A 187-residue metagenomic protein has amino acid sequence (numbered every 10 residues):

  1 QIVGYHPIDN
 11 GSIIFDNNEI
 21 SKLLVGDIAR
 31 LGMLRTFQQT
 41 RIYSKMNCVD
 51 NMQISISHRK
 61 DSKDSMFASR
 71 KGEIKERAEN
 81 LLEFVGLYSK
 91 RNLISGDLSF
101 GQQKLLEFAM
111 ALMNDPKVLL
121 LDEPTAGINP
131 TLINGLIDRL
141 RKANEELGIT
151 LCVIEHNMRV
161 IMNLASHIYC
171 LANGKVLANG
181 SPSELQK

Functional and structural regions predicted by a protein language model:
V3: Helix-to-loop junction immediately C-terminal to a conserved catalytic motif
G11-N18, L31: Conserved ABC transporter NBD signature motif
S65-K90, D138-R141: Conserved ABC ATPase "signature" region
D115: Conserved catalytic motifs of ABC-family nucleotide-binding domains
L119-E123: Catalytic Walker B motif of ABC-type/P-loop ATPase nucleotide-binding domains
N134-L147: Helical segment within the ABC ATPase nucleotide-binding domain
